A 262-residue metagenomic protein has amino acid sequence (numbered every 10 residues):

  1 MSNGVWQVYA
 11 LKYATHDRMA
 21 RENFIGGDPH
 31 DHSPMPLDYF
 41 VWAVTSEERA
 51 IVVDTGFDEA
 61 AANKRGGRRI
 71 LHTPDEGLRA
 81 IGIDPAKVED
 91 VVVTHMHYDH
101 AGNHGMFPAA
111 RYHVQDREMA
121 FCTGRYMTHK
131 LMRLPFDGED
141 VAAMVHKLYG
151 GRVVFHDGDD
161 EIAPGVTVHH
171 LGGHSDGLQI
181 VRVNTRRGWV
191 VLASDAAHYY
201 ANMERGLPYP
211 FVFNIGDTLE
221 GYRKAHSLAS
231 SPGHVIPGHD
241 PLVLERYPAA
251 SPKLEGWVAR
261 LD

Functional and structural regions predicted by a protein language model:
W6, T15-G77, I180-S194: Conserved beta-strand hairpin/beta-sheet module of binuclear metal-dependent hydrolase folds, prominently
V8, V44, D54, V88 (+7 more regions): Divalent metal-coordination and catalytic microenvironments
A10, V41-T45, I51, F155-R186: Core dinuclear metal-dependent hydrolase active-site scaffold
A14, T55-F57, M96, R117-E118 (+3 more regions): Active-site metal-binding loops of divalent metal-dependent hydrolases
K64, A101-P108, R246-S251: Metal-dependent catalytic neighborhoods of phosphoester/phosphodiester hydrolases
R68-H72, E76, I180-D262: Cap/insert and terminal regions of metallo-dependent hydrolase folds
R68-V114: Active-site metal-binding motif and surrounding structural segment of the metallo-beta-lactamase
H72-I83, K87, R117-H170, D217-P232: Metallo-beta-lactamase
